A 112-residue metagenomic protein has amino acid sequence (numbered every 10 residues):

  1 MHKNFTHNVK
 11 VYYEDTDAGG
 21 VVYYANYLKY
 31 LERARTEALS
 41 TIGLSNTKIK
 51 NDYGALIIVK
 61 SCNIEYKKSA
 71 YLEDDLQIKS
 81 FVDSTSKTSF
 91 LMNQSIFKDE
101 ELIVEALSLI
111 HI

Functional and structural regions predicted by a protein language model:
H2-V59: Hot-dog-fold acyl-thioester-processing enzymes
K3, E101-L102: Short acidic/polar mixed-charge low-complexity motifs
G19, D99-E100: Residue-level recognition of short loop/turn positions
I64-D99: Hydrophobic beta-sheet segments that form the core/acyl-binding groove of ACP/CoA-dependent acyl-chain-processing
V104-A106: A structural microfeature
I110-I112: Conserved small/polar residues in nucleotide/adenosyl-binding loops
